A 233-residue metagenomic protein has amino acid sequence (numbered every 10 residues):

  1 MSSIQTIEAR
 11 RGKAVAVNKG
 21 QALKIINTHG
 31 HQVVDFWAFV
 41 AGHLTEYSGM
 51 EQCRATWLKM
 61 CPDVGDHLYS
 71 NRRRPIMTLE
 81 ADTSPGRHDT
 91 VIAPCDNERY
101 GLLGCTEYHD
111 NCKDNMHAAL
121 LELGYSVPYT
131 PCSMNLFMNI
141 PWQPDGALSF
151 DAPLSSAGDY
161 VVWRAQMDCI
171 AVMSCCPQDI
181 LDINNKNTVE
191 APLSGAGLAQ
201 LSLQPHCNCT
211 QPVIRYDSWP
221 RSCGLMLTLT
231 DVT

Functional and structural regions predicted by a protein language model:
M1-T233: Acidic, Ser/Thr/Pro
